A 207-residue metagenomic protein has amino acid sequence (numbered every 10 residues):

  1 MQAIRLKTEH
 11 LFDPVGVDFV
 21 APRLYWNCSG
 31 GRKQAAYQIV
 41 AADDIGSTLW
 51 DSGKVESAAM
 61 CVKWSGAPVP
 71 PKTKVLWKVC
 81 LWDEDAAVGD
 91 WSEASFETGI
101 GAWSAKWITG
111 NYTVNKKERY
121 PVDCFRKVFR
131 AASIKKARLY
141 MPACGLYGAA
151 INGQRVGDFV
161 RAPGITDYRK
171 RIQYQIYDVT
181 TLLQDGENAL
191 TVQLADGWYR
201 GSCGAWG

Functional and structural regions predicted by a protein language model:
M1-G31, S95-I100: Pro/Thr/Ser/Gly-rich low-complexity, intrinsically disordered linker/stalk tracts
R5, R23, Q34-Q38, K136 (+1 more regions): Exposed beta-strand and adjacent loop surfaces of beta-rich binding modules that mediate intermolecular recognition
L6-D13, I108-K116: Short, solvent-exposed loop/edge segments of extracellular or virion-exposed proteins
V17-F19, V55-A59, P68-K72, Y120 (+3 more regions): Surface-exposed coil/turn segments at beta-strand junctions on protein surfaces, enriched
A21, K116-C124: Surface beta-strand/loop "capping" patches
W26, V62, K74-K78, D83 (+3 more regions): Accessory beta-strand-rich segments of carbohydrate-active enzymes
C28, R32-K74, C80, E84-D90 (+1 more regions): Recognizes extended acidic, P/S/T-rich segments that occur within or adjacent to Ig-like beta-sandwich modules
